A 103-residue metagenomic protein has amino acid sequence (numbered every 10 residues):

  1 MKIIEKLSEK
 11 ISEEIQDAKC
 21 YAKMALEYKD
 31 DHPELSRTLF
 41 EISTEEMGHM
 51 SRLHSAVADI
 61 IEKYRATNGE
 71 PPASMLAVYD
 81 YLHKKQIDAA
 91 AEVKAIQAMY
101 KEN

Functional and structural regions predicted by a protein language model:
M1-N103: Non-heme di-metal
